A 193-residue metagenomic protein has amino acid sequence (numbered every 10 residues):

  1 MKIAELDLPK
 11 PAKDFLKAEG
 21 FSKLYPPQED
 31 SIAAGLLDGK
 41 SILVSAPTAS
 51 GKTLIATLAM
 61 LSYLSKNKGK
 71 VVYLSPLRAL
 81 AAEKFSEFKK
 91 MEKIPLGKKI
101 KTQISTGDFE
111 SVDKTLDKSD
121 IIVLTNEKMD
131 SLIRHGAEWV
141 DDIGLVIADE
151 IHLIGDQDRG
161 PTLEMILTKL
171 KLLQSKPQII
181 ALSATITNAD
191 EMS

Functional and structural regions predicted by a protein language model:
M1-F15: Conserved ASCE P-loop NTPase core motifs with emphasis on AAA+ ATPases
K13-F15, E19-S193: Conserved P-loop/Walker A NTP-binding site and adjacent catalytic elements of P-loop NTPases
